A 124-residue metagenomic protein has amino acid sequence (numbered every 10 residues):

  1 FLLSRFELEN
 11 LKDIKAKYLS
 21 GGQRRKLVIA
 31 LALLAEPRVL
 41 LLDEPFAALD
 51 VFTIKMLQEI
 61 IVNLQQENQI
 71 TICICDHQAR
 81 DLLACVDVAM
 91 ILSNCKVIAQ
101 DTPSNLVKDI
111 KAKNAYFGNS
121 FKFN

Functional and structural regions predicted by a protein language model:
F1-L11: Conserved ABC ATPase "signature" region
K15-L19: Conserved ABC ATPase signature
I29: Hydrophobic anchor residue at the start of the ABC signature
E36: Conserved catalytic motifs of ABC-family nucleotide-binding domains
L40-E44: Catalytic Walker B motif of ABC-type/P-loop ATPase nucleotide-binding domains
K55-E67: Helical segment within the ABC ATPase nucleotide-binding domain
